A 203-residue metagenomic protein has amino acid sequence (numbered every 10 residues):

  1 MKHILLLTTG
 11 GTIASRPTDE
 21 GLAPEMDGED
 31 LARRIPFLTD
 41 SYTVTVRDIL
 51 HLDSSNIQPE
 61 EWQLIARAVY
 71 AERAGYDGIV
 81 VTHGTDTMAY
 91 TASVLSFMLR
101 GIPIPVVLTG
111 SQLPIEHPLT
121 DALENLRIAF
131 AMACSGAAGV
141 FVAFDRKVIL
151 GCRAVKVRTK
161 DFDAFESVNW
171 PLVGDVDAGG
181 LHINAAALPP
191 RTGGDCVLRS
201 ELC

Functional and structural regions predicted by a protein language model:
M1-Y70: ATP/NTP phosphate-donor binding region
K2-H3, L7-G11, R34-L38, L150-C203: Accessory alpha-helical/coil subdomains and C-terminal extensions that flank or cap enzyme catalytic cores
T9-T12, H83-G84, T109: Glycine-rich beta-strand-to-loop/alpha-helix junction loops that act as flexible
G10-G11, V80, A129, R146: Buried hydrophobic positions in well-ordered alpha/beta secondary-structure cores of metabolic enzymes
S15-R16, T87-A92, A122-L126: Short glycine/serine/threonine-rich phosphate/pyrophosphate-binding segments that cradle anionic phosphate groups
R73-G78: Short acidic/histidine-rich motifs immediately flanking catalytic phosphotransfer sites in two-component signaling
V81-I104: Short Gly/Thr/Asp-enriched flexible loops that form oxyanion-binding sites at enzyme active sites
L108-A178: Internal gly/pro-rich beta-alpha loop/helix module that stabilizes soluble enzyme cofactors or their anionic handles
